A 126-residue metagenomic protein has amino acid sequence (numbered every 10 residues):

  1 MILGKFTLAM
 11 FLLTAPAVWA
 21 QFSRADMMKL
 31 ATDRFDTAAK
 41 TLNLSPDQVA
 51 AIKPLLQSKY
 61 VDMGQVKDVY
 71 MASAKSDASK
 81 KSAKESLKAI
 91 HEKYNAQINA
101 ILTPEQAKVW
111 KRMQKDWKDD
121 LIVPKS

Functional and structural regions predicted by a protein language model:
M1-I2: N-terminal secretory signal peptides that target proteins for export/translocation
K5-A15: Sec-dependent N-terminal signal peptides
P16-A20: Sec/Tat signal peptide C-region and signal peptidase I cleavage site
Q21-S126: Charge-rich (acidic/polar
